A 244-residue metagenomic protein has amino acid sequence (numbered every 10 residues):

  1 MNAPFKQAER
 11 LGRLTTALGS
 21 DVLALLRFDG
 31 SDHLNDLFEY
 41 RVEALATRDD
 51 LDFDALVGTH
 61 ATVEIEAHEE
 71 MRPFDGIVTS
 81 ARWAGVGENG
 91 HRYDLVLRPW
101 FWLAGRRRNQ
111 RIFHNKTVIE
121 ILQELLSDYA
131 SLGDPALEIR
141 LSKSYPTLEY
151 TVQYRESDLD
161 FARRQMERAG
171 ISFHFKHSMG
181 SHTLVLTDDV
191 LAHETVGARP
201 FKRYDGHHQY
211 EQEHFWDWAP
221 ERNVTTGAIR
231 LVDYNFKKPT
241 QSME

Functional and structural regions predicted by a protein language model:
M1-E244: Amphipathic alpha-helical and helix-coil boundary elements used as assembly and membrane-proximal scaffolds
